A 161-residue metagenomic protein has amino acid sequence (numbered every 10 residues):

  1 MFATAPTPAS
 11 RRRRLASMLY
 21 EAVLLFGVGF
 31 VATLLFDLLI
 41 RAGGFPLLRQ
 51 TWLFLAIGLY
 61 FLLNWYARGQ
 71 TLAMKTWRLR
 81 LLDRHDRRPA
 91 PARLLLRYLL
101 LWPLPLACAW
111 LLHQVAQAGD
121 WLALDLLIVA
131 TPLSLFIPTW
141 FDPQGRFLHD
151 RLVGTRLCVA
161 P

Functional and structural regions predicted by a protein language model:
M1-P161: Membrane-interfacial and juxtamembrane segments of integral membrane proteins
